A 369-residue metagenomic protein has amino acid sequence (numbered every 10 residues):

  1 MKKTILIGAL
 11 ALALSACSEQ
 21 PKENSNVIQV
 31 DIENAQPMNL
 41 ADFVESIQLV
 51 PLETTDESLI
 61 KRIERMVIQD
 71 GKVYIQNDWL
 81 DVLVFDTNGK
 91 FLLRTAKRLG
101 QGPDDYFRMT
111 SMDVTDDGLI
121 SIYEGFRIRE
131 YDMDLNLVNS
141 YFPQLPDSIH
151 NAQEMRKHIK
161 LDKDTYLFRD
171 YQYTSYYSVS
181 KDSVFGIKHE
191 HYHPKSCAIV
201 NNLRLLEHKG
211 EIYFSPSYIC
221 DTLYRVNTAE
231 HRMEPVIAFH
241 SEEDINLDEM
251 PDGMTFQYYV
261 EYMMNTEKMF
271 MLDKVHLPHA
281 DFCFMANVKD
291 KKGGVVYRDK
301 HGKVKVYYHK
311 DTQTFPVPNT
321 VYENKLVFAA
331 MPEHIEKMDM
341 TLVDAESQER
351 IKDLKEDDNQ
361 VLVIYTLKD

Functional and structural regions predicted by a protein language model:
S15-A16: C-terminal motif of bacterial Sec signal peptides marking the signal peptidase cleavage site
Q20-L52: Blade/loop signatures of beta-propeller domains
Q48-L80, K274: Beta-strand-rich domains and repeat architectures in extracellular enzymes and scaffolds, especially beta-propellers
E53-S58, K90-G118, G125, L145-P146: Blade-loop segments of beta-propeller domains
K61-R65, Y106-M112, S148-K160, S196-R204 (+2 more regions): Repeated scaffold domains used in trafficking and secretory/extracellular systems, primarily beta-propellers
Q69-N77, T115-E124, K157-Q172, E207-S217 (+3 more regions): Short beta-strand elements that form the blades of beta-propeller/WD-repeat-like and other beta-sheet-rich scaffold
F107, E124-Y173, G186-P194: Asp-box/WD-like beta-propeller blade repeats and closely related beta-sheet repeat scaffolds
V236-Y258, M264, V295, K300-N324 (+1 more regions): Conserved blade-ending motifs and adjacent loop-strand segments that build the rim/top face of beta-propeller domains
